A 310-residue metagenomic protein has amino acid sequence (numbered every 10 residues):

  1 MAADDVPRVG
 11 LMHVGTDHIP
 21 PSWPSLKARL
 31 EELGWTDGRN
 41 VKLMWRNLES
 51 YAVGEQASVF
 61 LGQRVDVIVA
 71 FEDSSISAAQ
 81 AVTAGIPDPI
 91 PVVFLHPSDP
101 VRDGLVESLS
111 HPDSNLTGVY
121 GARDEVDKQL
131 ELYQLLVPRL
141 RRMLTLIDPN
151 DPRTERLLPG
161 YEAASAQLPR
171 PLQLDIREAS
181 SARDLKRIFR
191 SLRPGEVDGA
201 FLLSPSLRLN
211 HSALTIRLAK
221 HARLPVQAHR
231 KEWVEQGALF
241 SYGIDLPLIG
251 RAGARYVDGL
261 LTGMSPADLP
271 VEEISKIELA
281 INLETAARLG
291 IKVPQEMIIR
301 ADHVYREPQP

Functional and structural regions predicted by a protein language model:
M1-P310: Short hydrophobic alpha-helices and adjacent helix-cap/hinge residues
